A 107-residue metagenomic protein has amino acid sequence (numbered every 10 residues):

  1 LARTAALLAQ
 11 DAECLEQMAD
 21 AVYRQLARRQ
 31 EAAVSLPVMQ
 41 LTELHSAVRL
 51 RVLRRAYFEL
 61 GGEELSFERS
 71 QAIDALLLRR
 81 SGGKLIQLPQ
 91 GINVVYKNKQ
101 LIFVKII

Functional and structural regions predicted by a protein language model:
L1-I107: AMP-forming adenylation/ATP pyrophosphatase catalytic core
